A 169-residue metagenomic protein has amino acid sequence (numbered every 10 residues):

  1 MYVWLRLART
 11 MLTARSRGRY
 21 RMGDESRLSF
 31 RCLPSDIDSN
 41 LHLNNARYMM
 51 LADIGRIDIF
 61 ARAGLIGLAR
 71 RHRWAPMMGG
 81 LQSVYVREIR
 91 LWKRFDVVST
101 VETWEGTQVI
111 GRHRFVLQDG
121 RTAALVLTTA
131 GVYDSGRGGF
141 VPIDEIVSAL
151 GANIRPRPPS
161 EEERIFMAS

Functional and structural regions predicted by a protein language model:
M1-S16, M22, I89-D96, T100-S169: HotDog/MaoC-like acyl-thioester-processing domains
G23-L33: Short amphipathic
R27, M78-G80, I110: Short coil/loop residues immediately preceding or within conserved phosphate-binding loops of NTP-utilizing enzyme
D36-D38: Acidic, divalent-cation-chelating loop motifs in proteins
R47-R70: Active-site helix/loop of acyl-thioester processing domains in fatty-acid/polyketide metabolism, spanning hotdog-fold
A69-R94: Small beta-barrel nucleic-acid-binding modules, principally OB-folds
